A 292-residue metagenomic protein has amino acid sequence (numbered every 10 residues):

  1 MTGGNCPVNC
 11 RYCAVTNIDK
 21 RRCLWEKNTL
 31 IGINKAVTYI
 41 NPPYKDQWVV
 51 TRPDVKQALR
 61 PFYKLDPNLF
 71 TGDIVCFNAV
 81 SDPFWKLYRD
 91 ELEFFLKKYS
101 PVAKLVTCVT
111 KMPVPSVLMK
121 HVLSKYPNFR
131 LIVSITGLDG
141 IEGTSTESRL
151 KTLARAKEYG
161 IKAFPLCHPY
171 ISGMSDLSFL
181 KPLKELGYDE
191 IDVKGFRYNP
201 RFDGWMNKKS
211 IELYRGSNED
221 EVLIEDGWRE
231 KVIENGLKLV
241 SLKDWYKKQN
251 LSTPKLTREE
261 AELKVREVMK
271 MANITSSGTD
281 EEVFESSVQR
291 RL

Functional and structural regions predicted by a protein language model:
M1-R130, E158: Conserved Radical SAM active-site core
N41-P53, G140-I141, E212-L223: A short acidic, glycine-rich active-site loop that binds or catalyzes chemistry on phosphate/adenosine moieties
P61, E91-F95, S148-A156, F179-L183 (+1 more regions): A general structural detector for well-ordered alpha-helical segments in enzyme core domains, enriched
V75-F77, V106-C108, L131-V133, A163-C167 (+2 more regions): Hydrophobic faces of well-ordered beta-strands that scaffold small-molecule active sites in alpha/beta enzyme cores
V80-D82, K111-P113, S134-L138, H168-S172 (+2 more regions): Active-site beta-loop-alpha junctions enriched in small/polar residues
L118-D139, D189-R201: Non-cysteine beta-strand/loop elements that form the S-adenosyl-L-methionine
L138-G140, R149-S175: Conserved strand-turn element in the central/C-terminal portion of the radical SAM core barrel that lines
L177-L292: Auxiliary Fe-S-binding modules of radical SAM enzymes
